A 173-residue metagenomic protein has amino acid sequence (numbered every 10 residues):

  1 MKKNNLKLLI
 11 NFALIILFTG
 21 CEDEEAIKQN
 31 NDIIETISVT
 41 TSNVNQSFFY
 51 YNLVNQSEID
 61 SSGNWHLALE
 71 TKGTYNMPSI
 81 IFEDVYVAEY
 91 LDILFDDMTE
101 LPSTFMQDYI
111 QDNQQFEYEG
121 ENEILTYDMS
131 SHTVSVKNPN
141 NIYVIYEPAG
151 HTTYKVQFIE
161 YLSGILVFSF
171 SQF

Functional and structural regions predicted by a protein language model:
K2-I10: Bacterial N-terminal signal peptides that target proteins for export
L17-G20: C-terminal motif of bacterial Sec signal peptides marking the signal peptidase cleavage site
E22-F173: Surface-exposed, beta-sheet-biased, low-hydrophobicity segments with strongly acidic/polar composition
